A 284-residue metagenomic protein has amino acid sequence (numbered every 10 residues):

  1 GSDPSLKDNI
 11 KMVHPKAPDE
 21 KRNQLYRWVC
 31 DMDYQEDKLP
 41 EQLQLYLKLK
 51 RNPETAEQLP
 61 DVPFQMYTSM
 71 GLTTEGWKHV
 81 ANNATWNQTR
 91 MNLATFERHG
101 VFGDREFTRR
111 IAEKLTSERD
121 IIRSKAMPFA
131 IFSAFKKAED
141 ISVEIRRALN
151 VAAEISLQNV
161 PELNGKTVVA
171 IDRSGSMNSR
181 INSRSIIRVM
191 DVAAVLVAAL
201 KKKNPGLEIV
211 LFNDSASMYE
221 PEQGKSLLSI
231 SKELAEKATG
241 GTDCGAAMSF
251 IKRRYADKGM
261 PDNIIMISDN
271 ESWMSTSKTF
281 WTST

Functional and structural regions predicted by a protein language model:
G1-I186, K202-T284: Long lumenal/extracellular ectodomains of secretory and single-pass membrane proteins
R184-A194: Mg2+/Mn2+-dependent nuclease catalytic core
